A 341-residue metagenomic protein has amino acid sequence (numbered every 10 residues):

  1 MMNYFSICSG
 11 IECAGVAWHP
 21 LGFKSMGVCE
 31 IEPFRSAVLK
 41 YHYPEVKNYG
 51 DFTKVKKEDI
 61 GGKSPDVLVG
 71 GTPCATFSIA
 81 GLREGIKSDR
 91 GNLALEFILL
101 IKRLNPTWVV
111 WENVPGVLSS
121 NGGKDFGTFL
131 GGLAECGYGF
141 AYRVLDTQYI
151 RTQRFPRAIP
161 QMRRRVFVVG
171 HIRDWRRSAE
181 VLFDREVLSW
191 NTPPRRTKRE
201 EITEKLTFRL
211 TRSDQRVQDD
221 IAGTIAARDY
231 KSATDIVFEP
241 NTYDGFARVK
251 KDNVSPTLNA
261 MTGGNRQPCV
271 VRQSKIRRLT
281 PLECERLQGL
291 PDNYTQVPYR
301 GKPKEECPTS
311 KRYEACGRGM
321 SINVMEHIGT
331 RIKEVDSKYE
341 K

Functional and structural regions predicted by a protein language model:
M1-Y4: Extreme N-terminal starter segment of soluble prokaryotic enzymes
S6-E12, C316: Class I SAM-dependent methyltransferase "Motif I" SAM/SAH-binding loop
I11-V16, N323: Glycine-rich SAM-binding Motif I of class I
S25-G27: Short beta-strand element of Class I
E30-F34: Short beta->alpha hinge that forms the Motif I/post-I loop of the SAM-binding pocket
A37-G62: S-adenosyl-L-methionine
V55-V67, A75-G263, K275-R277: Class I S-adenosyl-L-methionine
T309-S310, T330: Catalytic phosphate/metal-binding cores of nucleic-acid and nucleotide-processing enzymes, i.e., regions that mediate
